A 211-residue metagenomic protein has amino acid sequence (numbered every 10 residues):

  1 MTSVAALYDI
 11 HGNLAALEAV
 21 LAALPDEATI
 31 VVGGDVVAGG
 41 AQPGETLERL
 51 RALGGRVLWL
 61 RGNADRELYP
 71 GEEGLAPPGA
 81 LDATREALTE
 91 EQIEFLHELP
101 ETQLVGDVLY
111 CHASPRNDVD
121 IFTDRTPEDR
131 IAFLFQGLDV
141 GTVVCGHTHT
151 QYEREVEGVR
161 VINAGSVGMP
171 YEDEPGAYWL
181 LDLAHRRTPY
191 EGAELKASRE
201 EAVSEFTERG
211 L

Functional and structural regions predicted by a protein language model:
T2-H97: Core catalytic region of metal-dependent phosphoesterases/phosphodiesterases, especially metallo-beta-lactamase-like
S3-H11, D107-S114, V161-G165: Active-site-proximal beta-strand elements of phosphoester/diester hydrolases
H11-A16, A38-A41, A64-Y69, R116-D118 (+2 more regions): Active-site environment of divalent metal-dependent phosphoester hydrolases
V31, L58-L60, C111, V144 (+2 more regions): Hydrophobic/aromatic beta-strand patches that form the interior of the parallel beta-sheet core in alpha/beta enzyme
G74-L81, V108-L138: Active-site-proximal segments of metal-dependent phosphoesterases and phosphodiesterases across multiple
E101-G106, R154-V156: Short acidic-hydrophobic surface loop/beta-edge motif
D124-Y152, V159-I162, G176-Y178: Anionic-ligand binding region
R154-L211: Acidic, His/Gly-rich catalytic cores of divalent-metal-dependent hydrolytic chemistry
